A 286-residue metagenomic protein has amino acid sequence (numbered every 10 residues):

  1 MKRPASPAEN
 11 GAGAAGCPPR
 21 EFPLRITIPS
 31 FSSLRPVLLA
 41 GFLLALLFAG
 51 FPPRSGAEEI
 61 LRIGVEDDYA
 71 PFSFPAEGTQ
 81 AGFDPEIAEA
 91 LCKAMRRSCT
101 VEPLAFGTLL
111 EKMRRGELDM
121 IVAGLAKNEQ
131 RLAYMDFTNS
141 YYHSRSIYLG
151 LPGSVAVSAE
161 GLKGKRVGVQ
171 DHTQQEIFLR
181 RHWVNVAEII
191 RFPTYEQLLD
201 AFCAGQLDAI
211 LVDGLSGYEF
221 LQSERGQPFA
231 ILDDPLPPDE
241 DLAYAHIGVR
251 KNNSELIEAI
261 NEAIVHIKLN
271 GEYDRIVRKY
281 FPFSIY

Functional and structural regions predicted by a protein language model:
E21-A40: Bacterial N-terminal signal peptides that target proteins for export
V37-G50: Bacterial N-terminal signal peptides
F51-A57: Sec/Tat signal peptide C-region and signal peptidase I cleavage site
A57-K127, A133, R191, N270 (+2 more regions): Extracytoplasmic small-molecule ligand-binding "clamshell" domains of the periplasmic binding protein/Venus flytrap
E66-D67, Y142-G150, G214, L221-V265 (+1 more regions): Periplasmic-binding protein-like
D67-A70, Q80-K93, A126, I147-Y195 (+1 more regions): Bilobed "Venus flytrap"/periplasmic-binding protein-like clamshell domains and structurally analogous long
G82-A94, G153-A156, E160-G161, K165-R166 (+2 more regions): Extended ligand-binding regions for polar small-molecule ligands
T108-E111, G124-A133, R180-R181, D208-D241: A ligand-binding cleft/hinge motif common to bilobed small-molecule-binding domains
